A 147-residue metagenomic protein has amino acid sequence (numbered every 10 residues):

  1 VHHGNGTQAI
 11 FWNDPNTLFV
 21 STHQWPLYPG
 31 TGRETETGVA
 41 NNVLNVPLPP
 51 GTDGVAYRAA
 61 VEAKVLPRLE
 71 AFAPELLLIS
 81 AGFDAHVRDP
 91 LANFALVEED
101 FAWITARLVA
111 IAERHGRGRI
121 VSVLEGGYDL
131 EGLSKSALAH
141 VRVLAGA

Functional and structural regions predicted by a protein language model:
V1-A147: A general "terminal functional-core" signal
